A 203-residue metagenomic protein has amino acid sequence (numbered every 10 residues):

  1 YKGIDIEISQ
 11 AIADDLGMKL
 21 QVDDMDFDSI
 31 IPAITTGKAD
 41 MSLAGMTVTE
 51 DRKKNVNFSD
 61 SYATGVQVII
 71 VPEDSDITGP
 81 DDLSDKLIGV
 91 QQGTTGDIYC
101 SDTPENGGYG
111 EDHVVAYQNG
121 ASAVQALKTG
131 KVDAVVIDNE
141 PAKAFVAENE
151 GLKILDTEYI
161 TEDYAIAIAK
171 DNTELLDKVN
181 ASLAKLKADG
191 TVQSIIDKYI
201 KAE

Functional and structural regions predicted by a protein language model:
Y1-G45: Extracytoplasmic small-molecule ligand-binding "clamshell" domains of the periplasmic binding protein/Venus flytrap
G17-K19, T35-A44, K86-L87, N119 (+2 more regions): Alpha-to-beta junction loops
Q21-A33, S75, V114-T129, E162: Short helix-initiation/N-cap motifs at beta->coil->alpha
D23-D28, G37-T49, G65, E73 (+3 more regions): Beta->alpha turn/N-cap motifs
S29, M46-K54, Y99-D102, A126-T129 (+1 more regions): A ligand-binding cleft/hinge motif common to bilobed small-molecule-binding domains
T64-V71, N139, K143-A184, I200-E203: Periplasmic-binding protein-like
V71-I88: Flexible hinge/capping segments at coil-to-helix
T95-V114, A147-D156, A184-E203: Ligand-binding clefts/hinges and TM-proximal coupling segments of bilobed small-molecule sensing domains
